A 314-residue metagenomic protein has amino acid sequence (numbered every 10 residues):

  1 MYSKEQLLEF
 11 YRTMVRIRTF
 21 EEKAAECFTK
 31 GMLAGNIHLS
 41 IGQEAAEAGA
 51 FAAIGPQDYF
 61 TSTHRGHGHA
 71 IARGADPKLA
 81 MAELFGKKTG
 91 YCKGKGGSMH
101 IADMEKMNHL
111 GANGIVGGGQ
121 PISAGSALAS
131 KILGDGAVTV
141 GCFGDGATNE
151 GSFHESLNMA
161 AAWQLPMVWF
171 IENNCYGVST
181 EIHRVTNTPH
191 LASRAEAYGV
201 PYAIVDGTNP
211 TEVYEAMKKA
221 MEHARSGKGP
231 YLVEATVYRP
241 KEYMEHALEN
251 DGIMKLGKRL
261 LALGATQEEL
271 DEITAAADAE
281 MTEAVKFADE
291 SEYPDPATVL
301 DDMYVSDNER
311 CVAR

Functional and structural regions predicted by a protein language model:
M1-A46, A52, Y238-R314: Conserved acidic/glycine
E22-A25, M32-W163, E181-N187, A192 (+1 more regions): Cofactor-binding active-site loop characterized by glycine-rich and histidine/acidic residues
H109-E290: Glycine-rich ThDP/TPP pyrophosphate-binding loop and its adjacent helix/strand module within ThDP-dependent enzymes
